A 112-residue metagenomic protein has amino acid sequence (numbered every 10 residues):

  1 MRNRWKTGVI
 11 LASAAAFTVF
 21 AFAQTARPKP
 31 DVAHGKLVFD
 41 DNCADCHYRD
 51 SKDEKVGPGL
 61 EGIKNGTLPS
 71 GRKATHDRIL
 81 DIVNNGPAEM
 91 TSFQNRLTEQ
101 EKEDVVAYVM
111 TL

Functional and structural regions predicted by a protein language model:
M1-D31, I82, V109-L112: Post-cleavage N-terminal segment of exported redox proteins
A23, Y48, T67, M90-F93: Conserved short-loop catalytic and cofactor-binding motifs
R27, G71, Q94-L97: Pocket-edge positions in alpha/beta enzyme catalytic cores
K29-K36, Y48-D81: Gly/Gly-Pro-rich "capping" loops immediately C-terminal to redox-active cysteine motifs in periplasmic/lumenal
G35, F39-R49, V105, V109: The canonical Cys-X-X-Cys-His
E54-N65, I82-L112: Axial heme c-ligation environment in periplasmic c-type cytochrome domains
